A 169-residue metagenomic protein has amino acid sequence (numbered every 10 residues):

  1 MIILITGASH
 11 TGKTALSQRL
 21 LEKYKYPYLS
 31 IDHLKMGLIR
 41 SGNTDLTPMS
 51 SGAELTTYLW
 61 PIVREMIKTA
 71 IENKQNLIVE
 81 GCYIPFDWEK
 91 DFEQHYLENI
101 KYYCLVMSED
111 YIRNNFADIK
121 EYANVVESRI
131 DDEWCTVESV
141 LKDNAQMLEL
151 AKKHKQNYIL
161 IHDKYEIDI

Functional and structural regions predicted by a protein language model:
I5: Hydrophobic anchor at the beta1->P-loop junction of P-loop NTPases
A8: P-loop (Walker A) phosphate-binding loop of NTP-binding proteins
G12: Conserved glycine(s) of the Walker
A15: Conserved Walker
Q18-I62: Conserved substrate/cofactor phosphate-moiety recognition/catalytic segment in nucleotide-dependent phosphotransferases
E54-M107: Glycine-rich phosphate-binding loop used to anchor ATP phosphates in small-molecule kinases, encompassing both
I100-Q146: A glycine- and Lys/Arg-enriched "phosphate-lid" helix/loop adjacent to the NTP-binding pocket of small-molecule kinases
A145-I169: NTP-dependent small-molecule kinase module
